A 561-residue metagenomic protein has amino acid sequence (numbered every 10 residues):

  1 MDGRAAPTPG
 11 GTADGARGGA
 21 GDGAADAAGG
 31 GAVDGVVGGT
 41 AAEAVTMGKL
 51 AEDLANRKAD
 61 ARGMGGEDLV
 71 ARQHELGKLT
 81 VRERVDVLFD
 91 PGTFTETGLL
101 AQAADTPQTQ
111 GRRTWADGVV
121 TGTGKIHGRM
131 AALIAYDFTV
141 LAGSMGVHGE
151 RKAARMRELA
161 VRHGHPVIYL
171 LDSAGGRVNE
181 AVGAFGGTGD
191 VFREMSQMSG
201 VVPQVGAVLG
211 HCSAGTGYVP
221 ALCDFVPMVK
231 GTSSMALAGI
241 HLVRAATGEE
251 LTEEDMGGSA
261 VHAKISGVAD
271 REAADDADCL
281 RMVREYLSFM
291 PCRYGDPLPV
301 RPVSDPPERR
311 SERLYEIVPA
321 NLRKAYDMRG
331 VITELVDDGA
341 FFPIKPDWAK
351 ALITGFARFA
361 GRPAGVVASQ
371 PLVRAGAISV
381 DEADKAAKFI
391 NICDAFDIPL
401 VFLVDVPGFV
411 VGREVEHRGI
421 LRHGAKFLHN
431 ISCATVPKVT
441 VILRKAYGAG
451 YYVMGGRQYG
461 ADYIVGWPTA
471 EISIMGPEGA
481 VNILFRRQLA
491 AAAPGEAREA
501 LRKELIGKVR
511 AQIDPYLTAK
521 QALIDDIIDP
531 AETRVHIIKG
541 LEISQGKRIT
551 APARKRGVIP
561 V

Functional and structural regions predicted by a protein language model:
D2-A27, G31-V561: Ligand-binding clefts of soluble mixed alpha/beta catalytic domains
